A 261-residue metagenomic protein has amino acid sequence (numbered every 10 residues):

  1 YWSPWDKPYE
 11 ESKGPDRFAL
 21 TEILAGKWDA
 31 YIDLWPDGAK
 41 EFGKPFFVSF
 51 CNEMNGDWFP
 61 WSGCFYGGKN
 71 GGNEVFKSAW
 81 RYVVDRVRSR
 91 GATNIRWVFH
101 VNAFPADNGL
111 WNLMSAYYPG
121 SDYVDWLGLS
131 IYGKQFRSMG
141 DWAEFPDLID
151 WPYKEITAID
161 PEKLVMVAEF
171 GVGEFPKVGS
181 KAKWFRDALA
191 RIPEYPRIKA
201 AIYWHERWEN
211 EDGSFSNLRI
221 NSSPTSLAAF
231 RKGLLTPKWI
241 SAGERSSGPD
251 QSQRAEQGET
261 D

Functional and structural regions predicted by a protein language model:
Y1-I95, L218: Substrate-binding cleft of extracellular glycoside hydrolase catalytic domains
P4-P8, E53-D57, N102-D107, I131-F136 (+2 more regions): Solvent-exposed loop/turn segments at secondary-structure junctions within structured extracellular/periplasmic domains
A19-A30, G67-S78, S115, G140-W151 (+2 more regions): Alpha-helix N-cap and loop-to-helix initiation/capping positions
A30-W35, A103-P119, A143-T157, K183-R191: Alpha-helical scaffolding within the catalytic cores of extracellular/periplasmic polymer-degrading hydrolases
L34-F46, Y82-I95, G120-Y123, E155-K163 (+2 more regions): A structural motif corresponding to the C-terminal end of an alpha-helix and its immediate exit/capping segment
F46, K163-R254: Substrate-binding cleft of secreted/luminal carbohydrate-active enzymes
S49-C51, W80, V84-N112, E162-F175 (+1 more regions): Aromatic-lined carbohydrate-recognition surfaces of secreted/lumenal glycan-active proteins
D122-P176: Glycoside hydrolase catalytic-domain groove-lining segments
